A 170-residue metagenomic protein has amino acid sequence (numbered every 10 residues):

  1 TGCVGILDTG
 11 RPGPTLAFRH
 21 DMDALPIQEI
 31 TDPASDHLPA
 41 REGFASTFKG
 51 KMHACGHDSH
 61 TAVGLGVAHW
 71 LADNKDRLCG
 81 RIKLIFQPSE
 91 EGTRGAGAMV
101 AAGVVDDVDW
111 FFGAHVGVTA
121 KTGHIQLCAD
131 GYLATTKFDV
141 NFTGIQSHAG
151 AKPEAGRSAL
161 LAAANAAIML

Functional and structural regions predicted by a protein language model:
T1-P12: A non-catalytic alpha/beta surface segment that caps or lines the substrate-entry region of metallo-dependent hydrolase
C3, L25-I27, D32-A34, L38-M52 (+4 more regions): Histidine/acidic-residue-rich, glycine-tolerant segments that coordinate divalent metal ions
P12-P14, F48: Residue-level detector of alpha-helix boundary/anchor positions
